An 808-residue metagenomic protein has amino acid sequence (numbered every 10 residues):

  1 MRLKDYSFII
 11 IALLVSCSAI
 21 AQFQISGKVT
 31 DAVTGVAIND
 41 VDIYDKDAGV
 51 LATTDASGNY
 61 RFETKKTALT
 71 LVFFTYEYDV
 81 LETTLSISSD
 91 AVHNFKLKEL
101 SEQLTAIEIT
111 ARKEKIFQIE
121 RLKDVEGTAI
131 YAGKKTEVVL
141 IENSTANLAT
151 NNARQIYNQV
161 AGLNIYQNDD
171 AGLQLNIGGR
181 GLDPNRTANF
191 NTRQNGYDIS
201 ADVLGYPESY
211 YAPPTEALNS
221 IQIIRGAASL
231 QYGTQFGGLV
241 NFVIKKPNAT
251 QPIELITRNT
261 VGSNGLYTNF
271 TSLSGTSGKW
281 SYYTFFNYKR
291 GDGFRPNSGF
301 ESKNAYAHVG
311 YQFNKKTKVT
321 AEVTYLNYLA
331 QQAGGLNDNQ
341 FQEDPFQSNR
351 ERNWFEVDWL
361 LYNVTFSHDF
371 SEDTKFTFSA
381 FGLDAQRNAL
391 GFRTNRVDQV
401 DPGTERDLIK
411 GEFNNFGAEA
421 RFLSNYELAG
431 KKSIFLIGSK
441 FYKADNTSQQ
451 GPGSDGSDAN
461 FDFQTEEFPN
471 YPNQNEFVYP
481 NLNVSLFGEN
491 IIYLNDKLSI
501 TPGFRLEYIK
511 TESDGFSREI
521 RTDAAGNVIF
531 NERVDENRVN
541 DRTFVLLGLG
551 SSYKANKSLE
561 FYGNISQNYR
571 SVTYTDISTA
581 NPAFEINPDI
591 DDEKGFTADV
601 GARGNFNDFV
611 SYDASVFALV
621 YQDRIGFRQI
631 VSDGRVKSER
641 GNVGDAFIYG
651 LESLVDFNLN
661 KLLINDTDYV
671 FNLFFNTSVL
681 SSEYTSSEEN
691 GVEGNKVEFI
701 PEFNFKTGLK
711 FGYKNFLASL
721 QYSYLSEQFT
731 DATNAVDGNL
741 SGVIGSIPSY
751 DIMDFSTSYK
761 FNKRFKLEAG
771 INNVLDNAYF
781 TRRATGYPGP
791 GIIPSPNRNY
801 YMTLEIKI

Functional and structural regions predicted by a protein language model:
R61-E63, Y197-R225, A583: Short acidic/polar hinge/loop motifs at secondary-structure boundaries that mediate gating or recognition
A91-K96, K123-I130, A153-I156, L175-R180 (+5 more regions): N-terminal periplasmic accessory domains that precede and gate Gram-negative outer-membrane beta-barrel machines
V261-R290, R295-Q331, W354-S371, F441 (+3 more regions): Transmembrane beta-barrel wall of Gram-negative outer-membrane proteins
N314, K432-I434, K440-Y442, F477-V620 (+3 more regions): Structural signature of Gram-negative outer-membrane beta-barrels, strongest in the C-terminal barrel of TonB-dependent
K315-L326, V357-R521, S552-K554, N564 (+4 more regions): Face-selective signature of the C-terminal outer-membrane beta-barrel domain
T365-D369, K375-G391, S552-K554, E560-S566 (+3 more regions): Membrane-embedded beta-barrel scaffold of Gram-negative outer-membrane proteins
F422-L423, A429, D496, Y508 (+4 more regions): Gram-negative outer-membrane beta-barrel transporters
F617, Y621-Q622, N660, V670-F671 (+2 more regions): C-terminal beta-signal and adjacent terminal beta-strands/loops of Gram-negative outer-membrane beta-barrel proteins
